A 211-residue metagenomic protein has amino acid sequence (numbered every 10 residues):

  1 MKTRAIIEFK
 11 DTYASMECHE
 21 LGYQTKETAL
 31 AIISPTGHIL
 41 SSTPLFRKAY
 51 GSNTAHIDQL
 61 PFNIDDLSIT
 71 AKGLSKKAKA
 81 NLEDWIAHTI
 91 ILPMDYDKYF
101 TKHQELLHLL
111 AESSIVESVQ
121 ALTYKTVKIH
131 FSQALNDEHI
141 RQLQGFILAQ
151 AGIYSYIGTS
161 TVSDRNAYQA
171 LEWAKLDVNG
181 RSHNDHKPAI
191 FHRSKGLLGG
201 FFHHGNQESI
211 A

Functional and structural regions predicted by a protein language model:
M1-L82: Residues that scaffold, gate, or flank divalent-cation-dependent active/transport sites
A29-A31, A87-I91, T126-H130: Ordered hydrophobic segments in well-structured contexts
S34, A71-G73, T123, T159-T161 (+1 more regions): A general secondary-structure junction signal
A71, L92-Y96, I129-L135, T159-V162: Short beta-strand-to-loop capping motifs
E83-E112, Q120, D137-E138, R165-Y168 (+3 more regions): Conserved long alpha-helical elements within nucleotide-processing catalytic cores of c-di-GMP signaling and class III
L107-L135, G145: Conserved helix-loop-beta segment at the catalytic/binding core of cyclic-nucleotide signaling proteins
N136-A151: Helical (often loop-to-helix) elements that flank the catalytic cores of nucleotide-handling enzymes
I147-I157, T161-N206: Catalytic/regulatory signature loops of cyclic-dinucleotide turnover enzymes and related class III nucleotidyl cyclases
